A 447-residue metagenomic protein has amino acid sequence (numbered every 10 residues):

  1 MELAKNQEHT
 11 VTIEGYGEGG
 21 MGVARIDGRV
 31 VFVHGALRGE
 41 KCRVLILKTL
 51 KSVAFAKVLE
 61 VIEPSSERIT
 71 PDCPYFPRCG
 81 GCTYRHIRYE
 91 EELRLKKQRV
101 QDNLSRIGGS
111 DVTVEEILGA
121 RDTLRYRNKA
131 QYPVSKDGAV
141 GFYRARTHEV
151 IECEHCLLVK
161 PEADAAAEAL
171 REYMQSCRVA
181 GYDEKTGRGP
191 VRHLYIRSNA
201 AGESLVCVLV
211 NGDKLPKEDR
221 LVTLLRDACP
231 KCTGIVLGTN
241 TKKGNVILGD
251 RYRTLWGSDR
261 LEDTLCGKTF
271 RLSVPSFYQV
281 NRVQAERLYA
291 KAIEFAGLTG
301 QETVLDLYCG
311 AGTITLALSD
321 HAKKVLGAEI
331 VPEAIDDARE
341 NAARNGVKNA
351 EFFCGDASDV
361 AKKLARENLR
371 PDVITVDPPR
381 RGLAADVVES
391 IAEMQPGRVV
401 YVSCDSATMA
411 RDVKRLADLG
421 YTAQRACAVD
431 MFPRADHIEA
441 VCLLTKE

Functional and structural regions predicted by a protein language model:
M1-Y75, F352, D359: Terminal RNA-binding accessory module
E2-Q7, P216-E447: Rossmann-like S-adenosyl-L-methionine
G22-D27, G141-R144, L209, A338: Short, acidic/hydrophobic/Gly-rich beta-strand patch recurrent on exposed beta strands that often constitutes part
G39, V159, N281: Short, conserved phosphate/pyrophosphate- and ester-handling motifs at nucleotide-, phospho-/glycolipid
R43-L45, Q131, L305: Hydrophobic beta-strand signal
L59-P71, P77-D183, A201, L215: Extended interfacial segments that mediate partner engagement and assembly in macromolecular machines
E116-T123, E184-K185, V191-H193, A428-M431: Short, solvent-exposed loop/turn elements at beta->coil junctions and helix N-caps that rim active or binding pockets
E152, I196, G202-N211, T269-S273: Short, aliphatic-rich beta-strand segments
